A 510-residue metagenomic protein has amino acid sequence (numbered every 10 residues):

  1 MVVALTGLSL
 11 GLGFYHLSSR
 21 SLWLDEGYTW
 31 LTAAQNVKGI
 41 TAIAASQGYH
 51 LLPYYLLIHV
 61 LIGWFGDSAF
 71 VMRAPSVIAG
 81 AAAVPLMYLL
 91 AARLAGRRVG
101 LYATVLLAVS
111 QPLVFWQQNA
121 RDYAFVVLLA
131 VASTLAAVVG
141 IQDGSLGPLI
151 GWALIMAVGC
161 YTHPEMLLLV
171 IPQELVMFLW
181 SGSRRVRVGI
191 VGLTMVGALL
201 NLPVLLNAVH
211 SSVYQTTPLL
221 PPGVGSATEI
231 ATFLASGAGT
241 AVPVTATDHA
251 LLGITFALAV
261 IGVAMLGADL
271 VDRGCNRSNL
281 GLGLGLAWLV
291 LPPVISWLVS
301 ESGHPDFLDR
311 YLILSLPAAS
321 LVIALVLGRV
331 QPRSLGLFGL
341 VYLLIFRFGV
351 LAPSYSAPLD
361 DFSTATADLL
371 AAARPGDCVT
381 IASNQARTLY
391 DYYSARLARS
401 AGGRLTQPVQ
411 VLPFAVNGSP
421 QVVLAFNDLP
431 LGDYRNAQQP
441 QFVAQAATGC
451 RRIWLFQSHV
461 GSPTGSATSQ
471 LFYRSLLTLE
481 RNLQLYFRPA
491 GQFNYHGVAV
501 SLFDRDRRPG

Functional and structural regions predicted by a protein language model:
V2-P509: Membrane-proximal helix-loop-helix interfaces that form the catalytic/acceptor-binding platform of multi-pass membrane
